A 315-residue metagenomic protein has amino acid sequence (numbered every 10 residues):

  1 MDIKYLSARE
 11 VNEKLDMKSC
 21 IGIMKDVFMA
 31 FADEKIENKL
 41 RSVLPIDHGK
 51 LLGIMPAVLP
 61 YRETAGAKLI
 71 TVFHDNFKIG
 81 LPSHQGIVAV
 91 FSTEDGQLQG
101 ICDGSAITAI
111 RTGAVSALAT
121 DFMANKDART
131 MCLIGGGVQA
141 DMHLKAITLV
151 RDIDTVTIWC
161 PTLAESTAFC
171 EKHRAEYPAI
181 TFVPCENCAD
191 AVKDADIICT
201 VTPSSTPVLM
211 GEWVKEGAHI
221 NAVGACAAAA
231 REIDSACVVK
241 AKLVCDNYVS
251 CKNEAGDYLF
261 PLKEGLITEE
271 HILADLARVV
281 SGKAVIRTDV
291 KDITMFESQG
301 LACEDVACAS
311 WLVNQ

Functional and structural regions predicted by a protein language model:
M1-I107, A117, D127, C303-V306 (+1 more regions): N-terminal ligand-binding/catalytic initiation module
E10, A230-Q315: Adenosine-phosphate binding glycine-rich loop
M123-T130, D152, K215-E216: Short helix-loop-beta connector
M131-C132, T294: Conserved beta-strand elements of the Class I
G136-G137: Glycine-rich Rossmann-fold phosphate-binding loop(s) that bind the pyrophosphate of adenine dinucleotide cofactors
A140-D141: N-terminal Rossmann-fold NAD(P) dinucleotide-binding loop
L149-E176: NAD(P)-binding Rossmann-fold cofactor-contacting core
A179-L266: Rossmann-like adenosine-cofactor binding region
